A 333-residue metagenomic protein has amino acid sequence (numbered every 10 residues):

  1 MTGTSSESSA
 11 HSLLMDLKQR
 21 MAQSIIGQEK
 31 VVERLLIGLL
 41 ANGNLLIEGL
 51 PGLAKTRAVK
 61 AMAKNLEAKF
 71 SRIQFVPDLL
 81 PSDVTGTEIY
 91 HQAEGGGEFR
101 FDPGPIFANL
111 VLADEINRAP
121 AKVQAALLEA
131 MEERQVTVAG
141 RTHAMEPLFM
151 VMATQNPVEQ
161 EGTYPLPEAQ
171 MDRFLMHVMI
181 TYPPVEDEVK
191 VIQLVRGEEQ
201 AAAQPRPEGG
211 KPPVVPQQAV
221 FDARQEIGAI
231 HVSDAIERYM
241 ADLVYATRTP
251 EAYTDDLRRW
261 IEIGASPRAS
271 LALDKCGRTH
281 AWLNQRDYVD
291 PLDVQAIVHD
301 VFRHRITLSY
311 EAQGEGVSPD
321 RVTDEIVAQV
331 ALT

Functional and structural regions predicted by a protein language model:
T2-T4, R248-T333: C-terminal engagement/docking regions of AAA+ P-loop ATPases
S8-L53: Pre-Walker A (pre-P-loop) alpha-helix and adjacent loop at the N terminus of AAA/AAA+ ATPase modules, a conserved
R34-I37, Y90-L112: Conserved alpha-helical scaffold flanking the Walker A/P-loop in AAA+ ATPase domains
L39-V76: Walker A/P-loop
G49, D114-E115, A126: Walker B catalytic acidic pair
L50, V84, T154: P-loop (Walker A) phosphate-binding loop of NTP-binding proteins
N65-A93: AAA+/P-loop NTPase substrate/partner-engagement loops
H91-G96, A119, V123, M131-A229 (+1 more regions): Canonical AAA+ ATPase core
